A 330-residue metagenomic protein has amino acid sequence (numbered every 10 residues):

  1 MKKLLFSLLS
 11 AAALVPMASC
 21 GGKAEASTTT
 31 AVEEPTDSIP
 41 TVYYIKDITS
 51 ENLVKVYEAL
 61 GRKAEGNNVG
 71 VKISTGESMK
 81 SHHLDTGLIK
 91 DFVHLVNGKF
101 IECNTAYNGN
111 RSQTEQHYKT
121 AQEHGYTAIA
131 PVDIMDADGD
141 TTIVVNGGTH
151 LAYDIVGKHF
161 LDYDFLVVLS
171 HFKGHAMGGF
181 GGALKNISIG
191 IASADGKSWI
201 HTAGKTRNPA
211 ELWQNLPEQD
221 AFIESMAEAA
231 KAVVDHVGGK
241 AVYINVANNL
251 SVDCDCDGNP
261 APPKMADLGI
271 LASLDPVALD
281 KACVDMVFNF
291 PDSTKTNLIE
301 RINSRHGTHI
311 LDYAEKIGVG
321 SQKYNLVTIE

Functional and structural regions predicted by a protein language model:
M1-L8: Bacterial N-terminal signal peptides that target proteins for export
A11-A12: Repetitive helical segments and hydrophobic/amphipathic motifs
P16-S19: C-terminal motif of bacterial Sec signal peptides marking the signal peptidase cleavage site
G21-K23: Bacterial signal peptide processing site
A26-E33: N-terminal, intrinsically disordered, polar/charged segments of Gram-positive cell-envelope systems that serve as
E34-E330: Extended, low-polarity segments enriched in aliphatic/aromatic residues
